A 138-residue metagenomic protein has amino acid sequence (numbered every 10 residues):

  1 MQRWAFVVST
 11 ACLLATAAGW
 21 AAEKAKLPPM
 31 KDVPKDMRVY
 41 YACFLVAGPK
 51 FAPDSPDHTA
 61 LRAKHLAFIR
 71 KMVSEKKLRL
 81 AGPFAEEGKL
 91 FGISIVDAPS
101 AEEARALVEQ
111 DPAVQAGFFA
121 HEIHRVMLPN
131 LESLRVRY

Functional and structural regions predicted by a protein language model:
M1-W4: Positively charged n-region of N-terminal signal peptides that target proteins for export
F6-V7, D32: Detector for intrinsically disordered, low-structure N-terminal pre-sequences
V7-A17: Bacterial N-terminal signal peptides
A22-Y138: Conserved, structured core segments of small domains
